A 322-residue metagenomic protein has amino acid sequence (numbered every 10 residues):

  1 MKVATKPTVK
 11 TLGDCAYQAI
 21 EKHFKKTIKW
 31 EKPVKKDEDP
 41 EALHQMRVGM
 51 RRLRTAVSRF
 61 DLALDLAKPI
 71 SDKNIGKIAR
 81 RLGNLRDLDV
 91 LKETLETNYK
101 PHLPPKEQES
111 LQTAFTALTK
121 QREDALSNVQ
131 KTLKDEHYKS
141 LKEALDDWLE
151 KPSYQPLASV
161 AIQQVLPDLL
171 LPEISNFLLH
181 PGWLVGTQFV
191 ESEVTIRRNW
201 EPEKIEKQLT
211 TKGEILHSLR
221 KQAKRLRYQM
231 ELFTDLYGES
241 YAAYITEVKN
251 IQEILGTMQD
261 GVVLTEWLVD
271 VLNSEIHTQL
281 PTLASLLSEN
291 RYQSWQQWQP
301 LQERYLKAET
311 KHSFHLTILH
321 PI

Functional and structural regions predicted by a protein language model:
M1-I322: Cationic, histidine-enriched alpha-helical/coil surfaces that engage anionic ligands
